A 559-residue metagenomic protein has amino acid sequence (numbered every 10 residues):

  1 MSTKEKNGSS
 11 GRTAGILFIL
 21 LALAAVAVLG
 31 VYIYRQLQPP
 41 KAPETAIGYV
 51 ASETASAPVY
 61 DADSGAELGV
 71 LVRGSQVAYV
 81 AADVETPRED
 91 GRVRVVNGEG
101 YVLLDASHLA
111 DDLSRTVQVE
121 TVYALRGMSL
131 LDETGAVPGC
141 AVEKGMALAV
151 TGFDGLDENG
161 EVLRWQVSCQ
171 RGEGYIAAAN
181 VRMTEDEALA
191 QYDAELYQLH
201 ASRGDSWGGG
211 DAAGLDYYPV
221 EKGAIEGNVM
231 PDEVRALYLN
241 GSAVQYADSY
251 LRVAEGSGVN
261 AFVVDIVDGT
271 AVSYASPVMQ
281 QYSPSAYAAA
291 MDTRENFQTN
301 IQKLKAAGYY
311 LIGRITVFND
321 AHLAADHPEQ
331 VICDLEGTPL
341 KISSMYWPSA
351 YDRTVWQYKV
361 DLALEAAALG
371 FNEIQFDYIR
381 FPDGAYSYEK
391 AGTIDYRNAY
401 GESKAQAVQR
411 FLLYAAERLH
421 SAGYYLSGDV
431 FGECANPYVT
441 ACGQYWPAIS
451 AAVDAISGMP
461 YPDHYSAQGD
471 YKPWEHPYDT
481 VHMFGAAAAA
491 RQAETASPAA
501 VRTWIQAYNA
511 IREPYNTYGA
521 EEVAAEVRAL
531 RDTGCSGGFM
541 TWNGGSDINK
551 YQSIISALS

Functional and structural regions predicted by a protein language model:
P40-A46, R94-Y123, S168-I225: Boundary regions of SH3-family modules and the immediately adjacent low-complexity/disordered segments in eukaryotic
D61-R73, D132-K144: SH3/SH3-like (including bacterial SH3b) beta-barrel domains that bind proline-rich motifs or cell-wall ligands
V70-L104, E143-A179: SH3/SH3-like beta-barrel superfamily modules
I225-S242, F318-E365, A524: Active-site-adjacent "subsite" loops/lids of carbohydrate-active enzymes
Y238, Y310-D320, Q375, E402-A441 (+2 more regions): Aromatic-lined carbohydrate-recognition surfaces of secreted/lumenal glycan-active proteins
A247-V272, A368-E373, A455, L530-G538: Catalytic domains of carbohydrate-active enzymes, especially glycoside hydrolases
A261-I266, D292-L340, Q375-D377: Glycine-rich, aromatic-flanked loop segments that form ligand/cofactor-binding clefts across common enzyme folds
V453-A467, H476-H482, A487-S559: Substrate-binding cleft of secreted/luminal carbohydrate-active enzymes
